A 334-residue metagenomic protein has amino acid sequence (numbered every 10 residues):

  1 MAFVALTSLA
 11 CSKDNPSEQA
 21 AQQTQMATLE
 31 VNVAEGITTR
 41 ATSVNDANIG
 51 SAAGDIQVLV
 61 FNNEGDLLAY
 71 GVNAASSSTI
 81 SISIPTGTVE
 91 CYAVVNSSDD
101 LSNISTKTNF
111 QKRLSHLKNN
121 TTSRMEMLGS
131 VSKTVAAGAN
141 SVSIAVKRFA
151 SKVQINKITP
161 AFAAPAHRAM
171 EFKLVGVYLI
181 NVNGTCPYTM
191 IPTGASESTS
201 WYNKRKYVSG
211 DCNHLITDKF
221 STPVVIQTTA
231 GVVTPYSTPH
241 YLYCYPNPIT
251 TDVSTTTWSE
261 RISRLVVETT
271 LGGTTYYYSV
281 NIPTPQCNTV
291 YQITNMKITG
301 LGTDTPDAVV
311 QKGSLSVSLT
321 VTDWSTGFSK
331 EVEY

Functional and structural regions predicted by a protein language model:
M1-L9: Sec-dependent bacterial lipoprotein signal peptides
C11-Y334: Extracytoplasmic cysteine-anchoring/structural motifs
